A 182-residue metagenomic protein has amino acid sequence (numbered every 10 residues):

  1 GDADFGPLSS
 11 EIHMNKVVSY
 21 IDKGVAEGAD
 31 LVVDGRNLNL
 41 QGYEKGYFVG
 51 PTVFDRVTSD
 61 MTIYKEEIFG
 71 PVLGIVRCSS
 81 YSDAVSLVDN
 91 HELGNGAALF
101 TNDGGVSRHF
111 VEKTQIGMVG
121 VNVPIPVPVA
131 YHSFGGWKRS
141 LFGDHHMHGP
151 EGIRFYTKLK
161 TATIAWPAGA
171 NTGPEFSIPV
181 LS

Functional and structural regions predicted by a protein language model:
G1-F5: Short linear capping/connector segments at secondary-structure termini
P7-V17: Short beta-strand to alpha-helix junction loop
I21, A26, Q41-S182: Conserved C-terminal structural/oligomerization subdomain of aldehyde/semialdehyde dehydrogenase
G28-N39: Short secondary-structure junctions
